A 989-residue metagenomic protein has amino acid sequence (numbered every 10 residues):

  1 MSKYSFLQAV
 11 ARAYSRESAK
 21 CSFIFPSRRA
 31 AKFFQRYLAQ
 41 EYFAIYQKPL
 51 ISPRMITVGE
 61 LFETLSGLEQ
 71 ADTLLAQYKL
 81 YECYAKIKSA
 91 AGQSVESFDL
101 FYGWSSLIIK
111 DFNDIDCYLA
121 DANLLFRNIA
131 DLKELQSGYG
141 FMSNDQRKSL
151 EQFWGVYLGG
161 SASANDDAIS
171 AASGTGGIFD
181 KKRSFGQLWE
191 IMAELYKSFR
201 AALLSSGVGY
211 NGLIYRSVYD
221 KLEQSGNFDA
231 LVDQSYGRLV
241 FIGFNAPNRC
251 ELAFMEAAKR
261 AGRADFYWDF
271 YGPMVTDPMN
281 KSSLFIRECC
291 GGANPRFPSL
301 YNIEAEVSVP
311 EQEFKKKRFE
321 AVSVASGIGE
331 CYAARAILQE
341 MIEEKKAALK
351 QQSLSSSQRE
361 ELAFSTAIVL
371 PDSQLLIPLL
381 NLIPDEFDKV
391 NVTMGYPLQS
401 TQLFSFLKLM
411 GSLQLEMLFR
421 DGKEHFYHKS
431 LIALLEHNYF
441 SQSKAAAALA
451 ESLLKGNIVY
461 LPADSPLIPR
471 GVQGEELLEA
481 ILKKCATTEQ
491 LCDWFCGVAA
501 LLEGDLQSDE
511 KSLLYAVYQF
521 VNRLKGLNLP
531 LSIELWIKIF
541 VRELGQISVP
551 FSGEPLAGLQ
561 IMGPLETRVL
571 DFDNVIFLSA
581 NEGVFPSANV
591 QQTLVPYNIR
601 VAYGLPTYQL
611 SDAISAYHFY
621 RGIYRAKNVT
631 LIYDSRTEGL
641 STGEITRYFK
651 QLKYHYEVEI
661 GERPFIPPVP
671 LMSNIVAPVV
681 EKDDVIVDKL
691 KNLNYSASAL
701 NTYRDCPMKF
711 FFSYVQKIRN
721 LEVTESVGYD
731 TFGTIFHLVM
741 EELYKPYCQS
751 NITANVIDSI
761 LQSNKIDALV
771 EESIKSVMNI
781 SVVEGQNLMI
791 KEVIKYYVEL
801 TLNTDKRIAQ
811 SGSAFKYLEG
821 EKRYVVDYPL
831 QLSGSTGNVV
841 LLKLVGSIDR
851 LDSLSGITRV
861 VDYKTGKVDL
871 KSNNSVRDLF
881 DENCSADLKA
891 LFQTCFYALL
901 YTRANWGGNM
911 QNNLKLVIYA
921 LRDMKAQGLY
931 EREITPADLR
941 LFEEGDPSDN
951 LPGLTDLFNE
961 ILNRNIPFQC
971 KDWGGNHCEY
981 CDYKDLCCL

Functional and structural regions predicted by a protein language model:
M1-R600, E659, F732, P746-N755 (+4 more regions): Nucleic acid-machinery interaction/catalytic patches
Q40, D385, L409-E416, H437-F440 (+14 more regions): Short, well-ordered loop/turn and helix-capping segments at boundaries between secondary-structure elements and domains
D277-M279, V584-N589, S641-E644, D869-S875 (+1 more regions): A short, polar/proline- and glycine-enriched secondary-structure boundary/capping micro-motif
C331, S400, F404, E424 (+6 more regions): Short, charged, low-complexity patches
Y439, L605-Y656, Y897, F958-Y983: C-terminal accessory regions
I576, I632, G639, V676-L989: RecB-family 4Fe-4S metal-dependent nuclease core
Y597-I614, E882-S885: E2/UBC-UEV (E2-variant) core
E644-E681: Helicase C-terminal subdomain and adjacent C-terminal extension
